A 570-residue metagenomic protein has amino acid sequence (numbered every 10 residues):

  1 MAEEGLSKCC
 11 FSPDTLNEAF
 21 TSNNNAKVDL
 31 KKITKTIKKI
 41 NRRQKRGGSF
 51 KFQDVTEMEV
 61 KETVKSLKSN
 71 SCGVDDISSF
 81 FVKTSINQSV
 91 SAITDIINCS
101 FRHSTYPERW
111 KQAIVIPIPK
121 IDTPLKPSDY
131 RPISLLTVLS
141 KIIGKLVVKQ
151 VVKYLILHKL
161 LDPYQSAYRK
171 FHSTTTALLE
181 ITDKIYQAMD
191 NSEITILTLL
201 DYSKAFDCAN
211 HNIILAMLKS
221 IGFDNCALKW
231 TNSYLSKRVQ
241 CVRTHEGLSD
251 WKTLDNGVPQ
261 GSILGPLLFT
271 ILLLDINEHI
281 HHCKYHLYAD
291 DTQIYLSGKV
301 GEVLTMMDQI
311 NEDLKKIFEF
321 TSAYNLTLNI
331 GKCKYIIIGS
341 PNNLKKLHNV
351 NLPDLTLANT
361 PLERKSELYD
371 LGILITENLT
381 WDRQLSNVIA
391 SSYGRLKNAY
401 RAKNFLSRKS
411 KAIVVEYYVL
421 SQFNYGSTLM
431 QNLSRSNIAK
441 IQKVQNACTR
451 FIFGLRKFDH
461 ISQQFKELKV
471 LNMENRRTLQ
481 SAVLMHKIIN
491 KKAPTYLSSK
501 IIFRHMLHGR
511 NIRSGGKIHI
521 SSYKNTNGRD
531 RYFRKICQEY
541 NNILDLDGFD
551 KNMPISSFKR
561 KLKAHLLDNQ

Functional and structural regions predicted by a protein language model:
M1-D129, S134, V138, I142 (+4 more regions): Surface-exposed loop/turn segments and immediately adjacent short secondary-structure elements within folded domains
R46-P259, L296-S297: Conserved pre-catalytic core of RNA-dependent polymerases
F50, E246, E312, T327-S366: Short, conserved micro-motifs composed of acidic
G73, Q112-V115, R131, Q165 (+9 more regions): Catalytic palm active-site di-aspartate
I336-N343, L468-G515: A glycine-rich beta-turn/hairpin centered on an aromatic-Pro dipeptide
N359-T428: Basic, alpha-helical interaction scaffolds
Y418-L433, L479-A493, Q538-Y540: Extended, well-ordered alpha-helical segments in internal regulatory regions
